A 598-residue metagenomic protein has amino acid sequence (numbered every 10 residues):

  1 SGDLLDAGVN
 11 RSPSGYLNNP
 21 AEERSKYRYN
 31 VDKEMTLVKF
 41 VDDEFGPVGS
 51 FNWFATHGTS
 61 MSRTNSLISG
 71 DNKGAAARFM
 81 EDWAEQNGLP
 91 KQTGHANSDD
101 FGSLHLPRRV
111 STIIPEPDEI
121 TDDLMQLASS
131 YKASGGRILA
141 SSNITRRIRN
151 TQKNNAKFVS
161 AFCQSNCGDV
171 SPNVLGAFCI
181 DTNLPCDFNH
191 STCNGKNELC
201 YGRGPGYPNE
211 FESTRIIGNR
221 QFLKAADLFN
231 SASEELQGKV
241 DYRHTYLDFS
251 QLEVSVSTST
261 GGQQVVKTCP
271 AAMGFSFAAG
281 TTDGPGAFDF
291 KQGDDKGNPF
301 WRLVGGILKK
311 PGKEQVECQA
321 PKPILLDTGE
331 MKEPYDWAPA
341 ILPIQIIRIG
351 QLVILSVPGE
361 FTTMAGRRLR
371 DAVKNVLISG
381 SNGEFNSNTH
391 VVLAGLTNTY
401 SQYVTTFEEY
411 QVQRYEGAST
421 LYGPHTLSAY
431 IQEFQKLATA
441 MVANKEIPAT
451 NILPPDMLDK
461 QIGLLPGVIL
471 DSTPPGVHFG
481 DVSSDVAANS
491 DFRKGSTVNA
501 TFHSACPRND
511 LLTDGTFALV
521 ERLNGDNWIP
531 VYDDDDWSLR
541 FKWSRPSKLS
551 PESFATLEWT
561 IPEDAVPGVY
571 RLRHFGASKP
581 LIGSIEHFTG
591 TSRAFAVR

Functional and structural regions predicted by a protein language model:
S1-R598: Non-catalytic substrate/cofactor recognition surfaces at enzyme active-site rims
